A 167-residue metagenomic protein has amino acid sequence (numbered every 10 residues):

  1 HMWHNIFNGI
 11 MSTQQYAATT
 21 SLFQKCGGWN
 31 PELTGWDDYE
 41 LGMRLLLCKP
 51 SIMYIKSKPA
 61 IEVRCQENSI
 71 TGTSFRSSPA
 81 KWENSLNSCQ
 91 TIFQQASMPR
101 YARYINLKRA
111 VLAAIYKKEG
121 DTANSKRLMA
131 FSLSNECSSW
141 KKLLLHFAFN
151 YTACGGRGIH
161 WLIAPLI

Functional and structural regions predicted by a protein language model:
H1-P79: Conserved nucleotide-sugar donor-binding catalytic segment
L47, K58-A60, R64-I167: C-terminal subregions of glycosyltransferases and related glycan-biosynthesis enzymes
